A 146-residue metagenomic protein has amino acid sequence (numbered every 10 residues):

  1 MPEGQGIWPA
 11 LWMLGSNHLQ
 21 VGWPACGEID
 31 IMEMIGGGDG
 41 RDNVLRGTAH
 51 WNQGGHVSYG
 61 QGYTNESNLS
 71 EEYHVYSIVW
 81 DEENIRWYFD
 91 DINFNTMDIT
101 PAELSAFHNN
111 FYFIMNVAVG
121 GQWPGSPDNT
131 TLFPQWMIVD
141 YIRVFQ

Functional and structural regions predicted by a protein language model:
M1-Q146: GH16 jelly-roll
